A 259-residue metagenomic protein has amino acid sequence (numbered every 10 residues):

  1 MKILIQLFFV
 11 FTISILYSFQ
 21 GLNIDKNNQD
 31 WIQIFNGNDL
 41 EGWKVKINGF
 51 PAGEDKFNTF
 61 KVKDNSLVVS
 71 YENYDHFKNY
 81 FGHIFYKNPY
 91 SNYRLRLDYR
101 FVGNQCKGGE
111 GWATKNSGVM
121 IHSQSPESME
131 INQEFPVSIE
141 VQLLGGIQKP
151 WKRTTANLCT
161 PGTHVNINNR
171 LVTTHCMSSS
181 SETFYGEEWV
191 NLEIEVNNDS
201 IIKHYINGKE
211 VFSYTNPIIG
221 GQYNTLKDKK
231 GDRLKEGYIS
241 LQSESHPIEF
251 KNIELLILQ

Functional and structural regions predicted by a protein language model:
M1-K26: Bacterial Sec-dependent N-terminal signal peptides
G21-Q259: Carbohydrate-interacting regions of secretory-pathway proteins
